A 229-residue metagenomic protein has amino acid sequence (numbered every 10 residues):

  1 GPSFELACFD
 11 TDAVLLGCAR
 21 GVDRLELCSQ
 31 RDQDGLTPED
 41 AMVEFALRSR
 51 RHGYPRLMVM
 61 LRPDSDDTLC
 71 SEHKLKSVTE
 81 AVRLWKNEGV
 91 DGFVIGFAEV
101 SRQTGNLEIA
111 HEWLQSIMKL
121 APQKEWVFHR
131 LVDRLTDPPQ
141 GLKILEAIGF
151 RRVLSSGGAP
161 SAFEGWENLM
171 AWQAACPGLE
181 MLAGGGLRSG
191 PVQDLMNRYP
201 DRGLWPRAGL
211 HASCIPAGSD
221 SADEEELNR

Functional and structural regions predicted by a protein language model:
G1-D34: N-terminal entry module detector
P2-C8, L25-L27, L57-L61, F93-I95 (+4 more regions): Hydrophobic faces of well-ordered beta-strands that scaffold small-molecule active sites in alpha/beta enzyme cores
F9-R20, D66-L84, D133-I148, N168-A183 (+1 more regions): Catalytic cores of alpha/beta
T11-L15, R31-P55, C70-L75, A98-P122 (+4 more regions): Active-site-adjacent beta->alpha loops and helix N-cap segments on the catalytic face of soluble alpha/beta enzymes
R20, S49-P55, W85-F93, L120-K124 (+1 more regions): A structural motif corresponding to the C-terminal end of an alpha-helix and its immediate exit/capping segment
V22-L36, E88-R102, F150-F163, R202-N228: Glycine-rich phosphate-binding active-site loops on the catalytic face of alpha/beta enzymes
D64-S65, E99, L131: Short, glycine/serine-rich, charged loops/turns that create anion-binding and catalytic segments at active sites
S77-F97, I109: Ordered, amphipathic secondary-structure segments that act as subunit-interaction surfaces in large macromolecular
